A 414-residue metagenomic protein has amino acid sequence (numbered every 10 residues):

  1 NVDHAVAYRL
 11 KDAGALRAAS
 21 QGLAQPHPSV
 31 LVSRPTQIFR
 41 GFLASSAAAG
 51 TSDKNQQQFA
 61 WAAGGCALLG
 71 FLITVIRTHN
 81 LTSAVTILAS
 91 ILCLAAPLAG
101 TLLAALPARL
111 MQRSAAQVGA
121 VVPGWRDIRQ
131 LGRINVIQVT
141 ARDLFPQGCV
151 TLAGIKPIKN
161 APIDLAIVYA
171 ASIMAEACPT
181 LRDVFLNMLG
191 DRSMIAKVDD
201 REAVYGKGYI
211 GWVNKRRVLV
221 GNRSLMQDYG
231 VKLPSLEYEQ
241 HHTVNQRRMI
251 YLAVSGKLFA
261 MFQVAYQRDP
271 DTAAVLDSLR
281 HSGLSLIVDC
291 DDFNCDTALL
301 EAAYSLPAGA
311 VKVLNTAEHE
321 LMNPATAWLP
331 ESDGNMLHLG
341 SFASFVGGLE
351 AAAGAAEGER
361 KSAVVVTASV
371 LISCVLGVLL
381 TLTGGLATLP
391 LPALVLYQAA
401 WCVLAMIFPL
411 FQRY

Functional and structural regions predicted by a protein language model:
N1-V136, D291, M336-Y414: Hydrophobic alpha-helical transmembrane segments
D3, D12-R17, A24-P28, T36-A60 (+4 more regions): ATP-binding catalytic core of ATPases
P26-S33, V213-K215, V254-V395: Conserved ATP-binding TGD loop and adjacent catalytic N/P-domain core of P-type ATPases
L110-W125, F185-R192, L225-L233: Short, positively charged
A116, C149-A153, L165-S172, K257-A260 (+2 more regions): Bateman (tandem CBS) regulatory domains
I128-G154: Asp-based phosphoryl-transfer active-site loop
A153-I155, N160, Y266-R268: A short acidic/small-residue loop/turn micro-motif
L189-L299: Signature of the cytosolic headpiece of P-type E1-E2 ATPases
